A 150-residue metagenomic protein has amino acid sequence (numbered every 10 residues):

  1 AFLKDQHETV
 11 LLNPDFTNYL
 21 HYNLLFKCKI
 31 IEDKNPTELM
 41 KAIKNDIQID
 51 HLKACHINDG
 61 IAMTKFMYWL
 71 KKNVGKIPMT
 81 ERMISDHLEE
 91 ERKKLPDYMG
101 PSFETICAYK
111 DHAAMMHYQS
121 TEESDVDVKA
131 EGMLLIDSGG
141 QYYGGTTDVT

Functional and structural regions predicted by a protein language model:
A1-T150: Active-site neighborhoods and metal-handling regions in enzymes and metal-associated proteins
